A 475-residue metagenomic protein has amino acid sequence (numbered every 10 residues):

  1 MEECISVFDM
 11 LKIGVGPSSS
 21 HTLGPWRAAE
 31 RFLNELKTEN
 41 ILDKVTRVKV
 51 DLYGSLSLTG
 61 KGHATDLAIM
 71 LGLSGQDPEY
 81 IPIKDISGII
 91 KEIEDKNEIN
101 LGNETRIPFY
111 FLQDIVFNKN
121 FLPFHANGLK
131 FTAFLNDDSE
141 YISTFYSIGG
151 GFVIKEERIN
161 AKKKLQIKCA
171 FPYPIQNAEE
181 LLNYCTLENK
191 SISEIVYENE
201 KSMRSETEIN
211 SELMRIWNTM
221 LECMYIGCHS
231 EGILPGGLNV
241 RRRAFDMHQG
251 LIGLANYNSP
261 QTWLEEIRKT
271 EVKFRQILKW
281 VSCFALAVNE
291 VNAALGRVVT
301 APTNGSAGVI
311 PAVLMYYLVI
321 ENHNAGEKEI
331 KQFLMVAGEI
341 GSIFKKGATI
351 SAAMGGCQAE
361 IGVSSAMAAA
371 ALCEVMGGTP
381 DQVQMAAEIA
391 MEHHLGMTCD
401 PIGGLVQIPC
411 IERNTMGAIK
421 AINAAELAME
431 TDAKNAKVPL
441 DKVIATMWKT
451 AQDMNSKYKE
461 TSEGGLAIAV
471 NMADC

Functional and structural regions predicted by a protein language model:
L11-A29, A294-V313, C357-S365: Conserved phosphate/anionic-ligand binding catalytic regions in large, soluble enzymes, centered on
S20-K37, P311-H323, A369-G377: Alpha-helical support elements that line or immediately flank enzyme active sites and cofactor-binding pockets
N40-R47, Y80-I83, C228-V240, L295-A301 (+5 more regions): Flexible, glycine/charged-enriched surface loops at secondary-structure junctions
P78-R268: C-terminal regulatory domains involved in ligand/effector binding and gene-expression control
T207-G356, G465-C475: Accessory "access/gating" subregions that flank catalytic or transport cores
G250-L254, E412-A418, A424, A428-C475: C-terminal auxiliary extensions adjacent to catalytic cores
I277, P302, S306, E329 (+6 more regions): Secondary-structure capping and boundary motifs in well-ordered enzyme cores
N324, V336, S342-T415, L427-V438: Hydrophobic alpha-helical bundle architecture
